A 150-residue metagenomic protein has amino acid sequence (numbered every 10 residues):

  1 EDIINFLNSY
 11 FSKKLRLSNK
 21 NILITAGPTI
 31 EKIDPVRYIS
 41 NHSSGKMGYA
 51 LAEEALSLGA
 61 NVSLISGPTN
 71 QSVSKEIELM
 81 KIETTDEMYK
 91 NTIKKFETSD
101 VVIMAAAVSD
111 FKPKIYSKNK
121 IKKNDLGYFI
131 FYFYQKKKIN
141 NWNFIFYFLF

Functional and structural regions predicted by a protein language model:
E1-F11: Internal gly/pro-rich beta-alpha loop/helix module that stabilizes soluble enzyme cofactors or their anionic handles
S9, R37, G48, F131-F133 (+1 more regions): Intrinsically disordered, low-complexity N-terminal regions enriched in serine/proline/glycine with scattered basic
F11-K14, T92-I93: A generic local secondary-structure boundary/capping motif
R16-T84: Glycine-rich phosphate/diphosphate-binding loop of Rossmann-like nucleotide-binding domains
L56, N61-I145, L149-F150: Glycine-rich phosphate/dinucleotide-binding loop and adjoining beta-alpha-beta core of small-molecule
